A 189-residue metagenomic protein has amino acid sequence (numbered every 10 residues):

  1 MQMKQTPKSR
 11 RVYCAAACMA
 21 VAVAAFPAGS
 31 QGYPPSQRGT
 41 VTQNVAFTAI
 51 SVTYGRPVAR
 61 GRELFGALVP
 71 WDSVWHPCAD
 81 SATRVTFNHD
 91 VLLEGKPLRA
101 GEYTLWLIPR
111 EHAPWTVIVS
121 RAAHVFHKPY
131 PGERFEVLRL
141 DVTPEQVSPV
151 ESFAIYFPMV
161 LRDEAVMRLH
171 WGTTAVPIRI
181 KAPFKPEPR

Functional and structural regions predicted by a protein language model:
Q2-T6, A28-R99, T104-R189: Targeting-peptide/extracellular-domain and disordered-appendage signature
S9-R11: Twin-arginine (Tat) signal peptide motif
C14-A24: Bacterial N-terminal signal peptides
